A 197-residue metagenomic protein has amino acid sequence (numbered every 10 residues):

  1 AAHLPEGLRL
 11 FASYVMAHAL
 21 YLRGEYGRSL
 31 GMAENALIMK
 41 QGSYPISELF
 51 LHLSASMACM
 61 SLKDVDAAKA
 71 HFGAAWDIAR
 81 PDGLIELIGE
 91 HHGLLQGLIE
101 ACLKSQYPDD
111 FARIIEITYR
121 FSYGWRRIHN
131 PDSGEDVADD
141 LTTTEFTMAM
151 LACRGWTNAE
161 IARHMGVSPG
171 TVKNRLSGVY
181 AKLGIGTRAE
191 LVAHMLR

Functional and structural regions predicted by a protein language model:
A1, P5, Y14-V15: Extended amphipathic alpha-helical coiled-coil/heptad-repeat regions
H3-L4, A70, G186: Residue-level recognition of alpha-helix initiation/capping sites
P5-E6, M39: Extended alpha-helical regions
L10: Short, small/polar-rich loop/turn modules that mediate ligand/substrate recognition or access, typified
S13-N35, K40, P45-E48, S54-T143 (+3 more regions): Linker/hinge segments immediately adjacent to helix-turn-helix/homeobox DNA-binding domains
R126-S177, A181-R197: Helix-turn-helix DNA-binding segment
